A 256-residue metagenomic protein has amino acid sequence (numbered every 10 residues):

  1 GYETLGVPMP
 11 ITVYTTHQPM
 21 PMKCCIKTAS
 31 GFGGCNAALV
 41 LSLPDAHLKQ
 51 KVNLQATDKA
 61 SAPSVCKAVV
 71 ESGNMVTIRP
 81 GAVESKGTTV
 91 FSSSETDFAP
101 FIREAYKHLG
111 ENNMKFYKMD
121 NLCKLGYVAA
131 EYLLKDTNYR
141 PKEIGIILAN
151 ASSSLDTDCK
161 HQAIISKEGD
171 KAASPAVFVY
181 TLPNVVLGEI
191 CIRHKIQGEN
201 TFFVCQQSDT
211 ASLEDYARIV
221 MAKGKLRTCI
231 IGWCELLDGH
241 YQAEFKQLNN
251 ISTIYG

Functional and structural regions predicted by a protein language model:
G1-G256: Conserved "HGTGT" condensation-loop signature of ketosynthase/thiolase-family condensing enzymes that catalyze
